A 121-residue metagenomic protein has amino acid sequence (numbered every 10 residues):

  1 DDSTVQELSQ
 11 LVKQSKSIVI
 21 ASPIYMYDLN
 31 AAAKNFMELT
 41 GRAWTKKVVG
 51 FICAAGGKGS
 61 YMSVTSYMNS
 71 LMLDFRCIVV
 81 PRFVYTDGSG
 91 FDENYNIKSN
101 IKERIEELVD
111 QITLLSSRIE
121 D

Functional and structural regions predicted by a protein language model:
S3-F75: Helix-loop-strand module that forms the ligand-binding subsite of alpha/beta enzymes
T4-L8, I78-D121: Glycine-rich phosphate/pyrophosphate-binding loop and the adjoining helix
